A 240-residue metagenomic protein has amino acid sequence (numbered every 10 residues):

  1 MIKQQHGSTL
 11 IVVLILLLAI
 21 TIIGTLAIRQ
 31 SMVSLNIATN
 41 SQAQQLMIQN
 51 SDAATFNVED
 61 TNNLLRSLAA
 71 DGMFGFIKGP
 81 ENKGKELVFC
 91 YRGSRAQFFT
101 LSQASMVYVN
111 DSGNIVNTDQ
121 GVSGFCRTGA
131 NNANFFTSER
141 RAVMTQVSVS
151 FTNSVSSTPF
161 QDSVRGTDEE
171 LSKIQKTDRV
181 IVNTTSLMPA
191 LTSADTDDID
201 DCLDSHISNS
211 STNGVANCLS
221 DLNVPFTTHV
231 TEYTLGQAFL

Functional and structural regions predicted by a protein language model:
M1-G7: Gram-negative bacterial Sec-dependent N-terminal signal peptides
I2, V12-N50: Aliphatic-rich helix starts adjacent to a transmembrane/signal segment
M47-R66: N-terminal alpha-helical signal peptides/signal-anchor transmembrane segments
T61-R95: Short, glycine/small-hydrophobic-rich surface segments
F98-L240: Intrinsically disordered, low-complexity regions enriched in Pro/Ser/Thr/Gly and acidic residues
